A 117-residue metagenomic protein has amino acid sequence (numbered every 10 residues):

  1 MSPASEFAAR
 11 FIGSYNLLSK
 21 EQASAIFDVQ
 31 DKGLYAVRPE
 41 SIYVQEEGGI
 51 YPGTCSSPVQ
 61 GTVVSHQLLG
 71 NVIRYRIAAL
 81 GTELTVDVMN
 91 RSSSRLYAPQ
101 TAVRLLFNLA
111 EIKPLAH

Functional and structural regions predicted by a protein language model:
M1-I12: Conserved beta-strand-loop-alpha-helix hinge in the C-terminal portion of ABC ATPase nucleotide-binding domains
Y15-L17, A25-H117: Non-catalytic connector elements of ABC transporters
